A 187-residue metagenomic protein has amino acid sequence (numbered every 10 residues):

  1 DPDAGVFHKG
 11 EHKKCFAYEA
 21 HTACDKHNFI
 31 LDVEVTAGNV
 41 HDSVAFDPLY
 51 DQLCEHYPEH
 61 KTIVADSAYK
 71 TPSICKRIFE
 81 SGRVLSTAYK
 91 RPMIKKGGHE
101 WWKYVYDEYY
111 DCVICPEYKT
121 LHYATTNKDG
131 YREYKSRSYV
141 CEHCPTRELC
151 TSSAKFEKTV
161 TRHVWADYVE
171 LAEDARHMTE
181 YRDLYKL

Functional and structural regions predicted by a protein language model:
D1-L187: Anion-binding and metal-coordination hotspots
